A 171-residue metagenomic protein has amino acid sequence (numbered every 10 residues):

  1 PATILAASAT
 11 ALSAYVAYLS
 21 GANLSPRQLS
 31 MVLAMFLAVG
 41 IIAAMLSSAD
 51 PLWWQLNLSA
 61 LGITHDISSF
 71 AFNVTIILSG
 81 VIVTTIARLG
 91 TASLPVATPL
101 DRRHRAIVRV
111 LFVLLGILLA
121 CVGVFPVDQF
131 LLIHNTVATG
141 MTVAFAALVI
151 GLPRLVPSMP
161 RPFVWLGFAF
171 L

Functional and structural regions predicted by a protein language model:
P1-M31, S47: Long, mid-chain structured domain cores
A2, F130-M141: Non-cytosolic membrane-interface motifs at loop->transmembrane helix junctions
I4-Y15, M35-L37, I41, A71-R88 (+1 more regions): Hydrophobic cores of alpha-helical transmembrane segments in multi-pass inner/ER membrane proteins, independent
L19-R27, W54-Q55, V83-F112, C121-L132 (+1 more regions): Juxtamembrane membrane-water interface segments of multi-pass membrane proteins, especially cytoplasmic-side
M45-N57: Membrane-helix interface motif
A60-V74: Short aromatic-rich membrane-water interface segments that cap or initiate transmembrane helices in multi-pass membrane
G116-L118, A138-V149: Generic alpha-helical transmembrane segments
V143-F145, F163-L171: Hydrophobic alpha-helical membrane segments
